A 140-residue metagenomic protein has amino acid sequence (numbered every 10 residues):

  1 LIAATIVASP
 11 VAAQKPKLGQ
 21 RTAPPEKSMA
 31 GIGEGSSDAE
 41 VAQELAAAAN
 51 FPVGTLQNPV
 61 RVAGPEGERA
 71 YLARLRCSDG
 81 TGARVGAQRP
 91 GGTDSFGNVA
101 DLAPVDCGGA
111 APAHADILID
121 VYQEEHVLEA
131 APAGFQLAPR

Functional and structural regions predicted by a protein language model:
L1-T5: Sec-dependent N-terminal signal peptides
A8-P10: N-terminal signal peptide c-region/cleavage motif recognized by signal peptidases
K15-V99, C107-R140: N-terminal secretory-pathway/extracellular module detecting exported/lumenal segments and adjacent signal-anchor/first
